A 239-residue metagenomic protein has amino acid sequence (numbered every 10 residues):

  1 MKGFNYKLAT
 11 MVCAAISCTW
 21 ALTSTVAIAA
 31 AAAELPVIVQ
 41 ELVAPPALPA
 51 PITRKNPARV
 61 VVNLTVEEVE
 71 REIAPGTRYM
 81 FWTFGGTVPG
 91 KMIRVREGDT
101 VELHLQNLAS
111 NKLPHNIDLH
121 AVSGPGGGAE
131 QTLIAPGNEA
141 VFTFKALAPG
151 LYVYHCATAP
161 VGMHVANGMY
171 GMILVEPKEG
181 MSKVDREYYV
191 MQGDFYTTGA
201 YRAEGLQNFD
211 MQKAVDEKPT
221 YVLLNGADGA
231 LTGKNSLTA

Functional and structural regions predicted by a protein language model:
K2-V12: Bacterial N-terminal signal peptides that target proteins for export
T10-S24: Bacterial N-terminal signal peptides
A21, V26-A33: Boundary at the C-terminal end of the N-terminal hydrophobic targeting segment
A30-N63: N-terminal pre-domain segments of enzymes
T53-K55, V88-V101, T232-A239: Short, glycine/small-residue-enriched coil/turn segments at secondary-structure junctions
R54, L174-M191, G199: Low-complexity, Pro/Ser/Thr- and charge-rich linker/hinge segments at domain boundaries
V61-V175: Histidine- and aromatic-enriched segments that form or immediately flank copper-ligand environments
R186-T238: Acidic-aromatic/histidine active-site loop/patch
